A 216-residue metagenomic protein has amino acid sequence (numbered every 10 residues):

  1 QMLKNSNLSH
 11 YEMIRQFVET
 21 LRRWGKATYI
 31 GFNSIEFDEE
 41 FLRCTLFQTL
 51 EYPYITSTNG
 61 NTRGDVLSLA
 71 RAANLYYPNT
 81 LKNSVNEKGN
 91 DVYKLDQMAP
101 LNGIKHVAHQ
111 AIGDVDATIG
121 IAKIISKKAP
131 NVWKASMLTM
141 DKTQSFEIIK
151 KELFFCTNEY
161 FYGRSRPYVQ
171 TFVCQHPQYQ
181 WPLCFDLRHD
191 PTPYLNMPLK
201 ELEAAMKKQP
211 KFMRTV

Functional and structural regions predicted by a protein language model:
Q1-M13: Metal-dependent phosphoesterase signature
Q1-M2, L21-P130, S136-T139: Metal-dependent phosphoesterase core characteristic of DEDDh/y 3'-5' exonuclease domains
K4-N7, F37-R43, T143, T157-Y162: Short linear motifs at secondary-structure transitions and domain/linker junctions
H10, H106-H109, H176, H189: Histidine (H) residue identity feature
Y11, Y29, Y52-Y54, Y76-Y77 (+5 more regions): Sequence-level detector for tyrosine residue identity
Y11-W24: Short, basic/hydrophobic alpha-helical segments
E12-I14, D65-R71, S145-F146: Low-complexity, flexible helical/coil segments
L138-T215: Acidic catalytic cores of enzymes that act on phosphate-bearing nucleotides/polynucleotides
